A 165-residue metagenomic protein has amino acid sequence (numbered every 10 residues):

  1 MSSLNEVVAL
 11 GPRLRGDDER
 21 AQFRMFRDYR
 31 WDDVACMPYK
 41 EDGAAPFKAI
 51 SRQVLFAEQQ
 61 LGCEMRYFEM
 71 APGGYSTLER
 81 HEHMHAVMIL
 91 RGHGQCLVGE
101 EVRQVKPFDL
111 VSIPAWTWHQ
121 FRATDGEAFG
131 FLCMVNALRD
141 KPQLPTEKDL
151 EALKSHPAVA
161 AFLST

Functional and structural regions predicted by a protein language model:
S2-G62, K148-T165: A short, N-terminal "cap"/entry segment at the start of jelly-roll beta-barrel domains of the cupin/DSBH fold
A49, M65-H81, A115: Conserved short histidine dyad/triad with adjacent acidic residue
Y67, S112, E127-L144: A short hydrophobic beta-strand segment most commonly corresponding to one strand of the jelly-roll/cupin
Y67-A71, R80-C96, M134-A137: Short, conserved beta-strand element in jelly-roll/cupin
S76-L78, C96-L97, I113, H119-G126: Short beta-strand His + acidic residue motifs that chelate non-heme Fe in jelly-roll/DSBH and cupin folds
E100-W116: Short acidic-glycine-tyrosine-enriched beta hairpin
